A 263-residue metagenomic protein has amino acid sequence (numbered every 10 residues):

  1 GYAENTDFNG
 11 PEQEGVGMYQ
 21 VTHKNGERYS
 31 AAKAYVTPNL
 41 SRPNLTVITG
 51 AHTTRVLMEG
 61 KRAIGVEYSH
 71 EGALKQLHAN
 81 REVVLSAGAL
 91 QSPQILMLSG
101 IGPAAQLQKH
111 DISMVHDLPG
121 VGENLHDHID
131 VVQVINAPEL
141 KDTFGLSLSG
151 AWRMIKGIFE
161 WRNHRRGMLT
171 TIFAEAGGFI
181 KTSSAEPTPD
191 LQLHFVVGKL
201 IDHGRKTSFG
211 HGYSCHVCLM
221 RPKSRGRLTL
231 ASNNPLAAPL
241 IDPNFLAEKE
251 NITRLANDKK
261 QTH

Functional and structural regions predicted by a protein language model:
G1-A63, E67-E71, V132-I155: Conserved redox-cofactor binding core of oxidoreductases
G1-R28, Q106-G122, S183, N244 (+2 more regions): Rossmann-like flavin
A34, L90-Q94, G102, G120 (+2 more regions): Generic recognition of stable, solvent-exposed alpha-helical segments in well-folded globular domains
T49-H52, R62-I64, H110, V121 (+5 more regions): Residues that flank catalytic or metal-binding motifs in active/ligand-binding sites
A51, R55-G60, H70-G72, V83 (+5 more regions): Short, flexible loop/turn elements at secondary-structure junctions
V56, G65-K156, E160, G167-M168: Glycine-rich loop(s) and the adjacent beta-strand/alpha-helix scaffold that form part
Q133-L255, K260: FAD cofactor-binding and catalytic pocket of flavoenzymes
